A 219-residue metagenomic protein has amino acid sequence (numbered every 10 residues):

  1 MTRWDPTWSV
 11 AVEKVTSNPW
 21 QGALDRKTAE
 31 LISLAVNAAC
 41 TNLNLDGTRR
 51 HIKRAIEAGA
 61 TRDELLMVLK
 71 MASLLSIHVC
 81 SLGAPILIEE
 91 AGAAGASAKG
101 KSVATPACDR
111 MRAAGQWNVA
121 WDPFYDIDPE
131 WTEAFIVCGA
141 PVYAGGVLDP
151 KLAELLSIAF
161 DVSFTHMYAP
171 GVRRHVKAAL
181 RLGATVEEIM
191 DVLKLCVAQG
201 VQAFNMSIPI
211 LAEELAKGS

Functional and structural regions predicted by a protein language model:
M1-T28, I56-E57, C80-L152, R173 (+2 more regions): Acidic, glycine/proline-rich low-complexity segments that act as flexible tails and inter-domain linkers
A29-N44, A153-Y168: Amphipathic, charged-and-aliphatic alpha-helical interface segments that function as noncatalytic docking
N37-C40, D46, R62, M71-L75 (+1 more regions): Structured binding/interaction patches within domain cores
C40-D46, I77-C80, F164-P170, V201-F204: Short helix-coil transition sites and intra-membrane helix breaks within transmembrane domains of multi-pass
D46-L65, P170-V186: Mid-chain, well-packed structural core segment of small domains
E64-L69, E188-V192: Membrane-interface alpha-helices at helix entry/exit sites of multi-pass transporters
L65-P85: Hydrophobic, ordered structural segments
A184-A212: Long hydrophobic alpha-helical segments typical of transmembrane helices together with their membrane-interfacial
